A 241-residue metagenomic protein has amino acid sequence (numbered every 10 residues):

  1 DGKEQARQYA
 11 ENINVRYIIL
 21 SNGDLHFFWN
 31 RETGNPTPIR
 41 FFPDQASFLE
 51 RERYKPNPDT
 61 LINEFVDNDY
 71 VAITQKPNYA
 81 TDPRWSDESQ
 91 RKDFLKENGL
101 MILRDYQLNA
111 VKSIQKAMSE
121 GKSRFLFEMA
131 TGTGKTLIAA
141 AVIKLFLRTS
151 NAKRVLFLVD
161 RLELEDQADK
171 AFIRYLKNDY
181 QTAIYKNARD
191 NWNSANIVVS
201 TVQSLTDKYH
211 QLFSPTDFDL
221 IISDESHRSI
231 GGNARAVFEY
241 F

Functional and structural regions predicted by a protein language model:
D1-R154, E163-N178, N193-I197, Q203 (+1 more regions): ATP-dependent helicase/translocase motor core
Q5-A6, V142, A171, A183-N187 (+2 more regions): Short beta-alpha junctions and helix-cap segments that line functional grooves
I18-L20, Q45-E50, A183-N187, E225-S229: Short, surface-exposed, polar/charged, turn-prone segments marking secondary-structure boundaries
V159: Conserved acidic E/D residue at the C-terminus of a beta-strand in Rossmann-like folds
L162, A183-N191, V202-D207, G231: Conserved helicase motor
F213-F241: SF2 helicase catalytic motif II
